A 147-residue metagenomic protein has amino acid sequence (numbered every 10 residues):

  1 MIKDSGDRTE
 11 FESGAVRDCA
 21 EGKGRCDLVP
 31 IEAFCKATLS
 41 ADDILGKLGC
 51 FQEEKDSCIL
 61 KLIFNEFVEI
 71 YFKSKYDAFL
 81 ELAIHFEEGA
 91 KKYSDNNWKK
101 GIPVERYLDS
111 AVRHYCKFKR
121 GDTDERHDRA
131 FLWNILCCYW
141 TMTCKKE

Functional and structural regions predicted by a protein language model:
M1-E147: Intrinsically disordered, low-complexity regulatory regions that flank transcription factor DNA-binding cores
